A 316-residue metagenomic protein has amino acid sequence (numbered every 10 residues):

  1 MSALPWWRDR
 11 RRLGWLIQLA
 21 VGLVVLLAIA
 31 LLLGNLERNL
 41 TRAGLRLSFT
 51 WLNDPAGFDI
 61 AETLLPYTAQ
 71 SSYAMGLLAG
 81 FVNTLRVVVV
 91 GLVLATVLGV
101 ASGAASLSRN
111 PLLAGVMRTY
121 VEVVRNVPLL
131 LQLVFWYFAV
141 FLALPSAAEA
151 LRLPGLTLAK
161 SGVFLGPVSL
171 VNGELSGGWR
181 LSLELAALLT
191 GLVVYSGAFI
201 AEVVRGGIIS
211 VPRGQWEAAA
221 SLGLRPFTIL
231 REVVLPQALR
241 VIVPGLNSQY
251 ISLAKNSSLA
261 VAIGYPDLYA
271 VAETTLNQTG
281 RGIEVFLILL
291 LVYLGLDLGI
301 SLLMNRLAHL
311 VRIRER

Functional and structural regions predicted by a protein language model:
M1-R316: Transmembrane alpha-helices and adjacent helix-loop boundaries
